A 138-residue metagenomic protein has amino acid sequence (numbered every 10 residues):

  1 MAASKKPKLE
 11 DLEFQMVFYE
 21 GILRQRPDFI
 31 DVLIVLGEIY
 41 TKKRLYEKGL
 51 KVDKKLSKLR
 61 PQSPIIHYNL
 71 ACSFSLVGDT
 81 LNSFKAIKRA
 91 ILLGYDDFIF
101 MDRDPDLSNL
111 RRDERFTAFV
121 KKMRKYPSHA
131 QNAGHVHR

Functional and structural regions predicted by a protein language model:
M1-A3, L9-E13, V17, I22 (+1 more regions): Terminal, low-structured helical/coil segments at or just beyond the last alpha-helical repeat
S4-K8, F18-L81, R89: Alpha-helical adaptor scaffolds
P27, P61, D97-F100, D106: Short, flexible active-site loop motifs that bind/organize anionic cofactors or intermediates
F74-N82, R111-A118: Short secondary-structure transition/capping segments
L81-F98, V120-S128: TPR/TPR-like (Sel1-like) alpha-helical repeat modules
